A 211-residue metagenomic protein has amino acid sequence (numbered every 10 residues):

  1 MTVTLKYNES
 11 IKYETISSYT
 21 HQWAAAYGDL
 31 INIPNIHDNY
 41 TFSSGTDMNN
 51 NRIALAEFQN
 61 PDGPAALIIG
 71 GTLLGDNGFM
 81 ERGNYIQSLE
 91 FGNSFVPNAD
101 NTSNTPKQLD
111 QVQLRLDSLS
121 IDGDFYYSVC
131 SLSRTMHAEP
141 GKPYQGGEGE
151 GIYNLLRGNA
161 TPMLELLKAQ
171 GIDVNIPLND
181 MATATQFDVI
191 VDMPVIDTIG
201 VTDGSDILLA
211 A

Functional and structural regions predicted by a protein language model:
M1-A211: RTX-like calcium-binding, glycine/aspartate-rich low-complexity repeat tracts
